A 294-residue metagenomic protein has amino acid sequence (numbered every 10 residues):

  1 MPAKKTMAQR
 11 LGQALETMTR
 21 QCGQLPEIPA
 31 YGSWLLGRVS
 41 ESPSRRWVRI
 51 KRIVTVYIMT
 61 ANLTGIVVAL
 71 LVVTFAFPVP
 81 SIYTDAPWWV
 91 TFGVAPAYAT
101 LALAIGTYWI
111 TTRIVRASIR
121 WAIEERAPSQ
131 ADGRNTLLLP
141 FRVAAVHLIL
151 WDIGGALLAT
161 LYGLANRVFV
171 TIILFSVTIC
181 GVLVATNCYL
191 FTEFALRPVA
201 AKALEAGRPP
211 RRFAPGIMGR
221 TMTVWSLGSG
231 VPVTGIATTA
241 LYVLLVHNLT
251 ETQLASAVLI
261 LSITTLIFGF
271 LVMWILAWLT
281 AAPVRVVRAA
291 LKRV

Functional and structural regions predicted by a protein language model:
M1-S262: N-terminal sensory and localization modules of signal-transduction and trafficking proteins
P198-G207, A281-V294: Membrane-proximal alpha-helical signal-transduction linkers
T265-A281: Cytosolic-side ends of inner-membrane transmembrane helices, especially those that anchor bacterial signal-transduction
